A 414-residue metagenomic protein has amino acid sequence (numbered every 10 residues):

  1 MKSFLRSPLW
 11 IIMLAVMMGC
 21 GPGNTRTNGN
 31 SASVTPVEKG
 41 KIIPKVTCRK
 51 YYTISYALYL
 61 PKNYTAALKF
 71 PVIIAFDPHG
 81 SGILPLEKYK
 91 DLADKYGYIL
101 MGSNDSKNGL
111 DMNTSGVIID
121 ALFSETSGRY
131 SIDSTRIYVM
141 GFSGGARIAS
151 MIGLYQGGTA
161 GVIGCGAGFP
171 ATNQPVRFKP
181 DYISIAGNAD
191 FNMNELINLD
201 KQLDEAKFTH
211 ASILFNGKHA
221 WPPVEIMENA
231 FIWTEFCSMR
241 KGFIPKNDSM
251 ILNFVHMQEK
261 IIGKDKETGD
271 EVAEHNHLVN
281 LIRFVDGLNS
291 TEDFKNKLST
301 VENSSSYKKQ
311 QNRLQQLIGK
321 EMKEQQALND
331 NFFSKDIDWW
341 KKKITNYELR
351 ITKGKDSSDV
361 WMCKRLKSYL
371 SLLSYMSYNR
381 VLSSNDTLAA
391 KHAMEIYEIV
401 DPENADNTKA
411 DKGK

Functional and structural regions predicted by a protein language model:
C20-F70: A domain-start/cap signature at the N-terminus of enzymes
K62-K69, M112-S143, R147: Gly/Ser-rich "nucleophile elbow"/oxyanion-hole loop immediately N-terminal to the catalytic nucleophile in hydrolases
L68-P78: Short beta-strand element of the alpha/beta-hydrolase
L84-M101: Short amphipathic alpha-helix adjacent to the substrate-entry channel of hydrolases
T126-R129, T135-P180: Primarily recognizes the serine-hydrolase "nucleophile elbow" in alpha/beta-hydrolase and SGNH/GDSL folds
I183-G187: Short beta-strand/loop motif that positions the catalytic acidic residue of the alpha/beta-hydrolase fold
D204-I282, L288, D293-N303, K308: C-terminal catalytic histidine-bearing segment of alpha/beta-hydrolase fold enzymes
D286-K414: Extended non-globular C-terminal regions
